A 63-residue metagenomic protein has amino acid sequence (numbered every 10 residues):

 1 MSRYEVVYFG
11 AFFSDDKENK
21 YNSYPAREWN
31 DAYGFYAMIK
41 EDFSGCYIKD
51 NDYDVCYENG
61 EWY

Functional and structural regions predicted by a protein language model:
M1-K20: Short aromatic-glycine-(Arg/Gly/Cys) micro-motifs in beta-strand/loop hairpins
D16-R27, V55-Y63: Short amphipathic beta-strand/extended segments with alternating polar/hydrophobic composition
E18, Y24-Y47: A short, charged, amphipathic alpha-helix used as a generic interaction element across diverse proteins
A37-Y63: Short, mixed-charge low-complexity intrinsically disordered segments
